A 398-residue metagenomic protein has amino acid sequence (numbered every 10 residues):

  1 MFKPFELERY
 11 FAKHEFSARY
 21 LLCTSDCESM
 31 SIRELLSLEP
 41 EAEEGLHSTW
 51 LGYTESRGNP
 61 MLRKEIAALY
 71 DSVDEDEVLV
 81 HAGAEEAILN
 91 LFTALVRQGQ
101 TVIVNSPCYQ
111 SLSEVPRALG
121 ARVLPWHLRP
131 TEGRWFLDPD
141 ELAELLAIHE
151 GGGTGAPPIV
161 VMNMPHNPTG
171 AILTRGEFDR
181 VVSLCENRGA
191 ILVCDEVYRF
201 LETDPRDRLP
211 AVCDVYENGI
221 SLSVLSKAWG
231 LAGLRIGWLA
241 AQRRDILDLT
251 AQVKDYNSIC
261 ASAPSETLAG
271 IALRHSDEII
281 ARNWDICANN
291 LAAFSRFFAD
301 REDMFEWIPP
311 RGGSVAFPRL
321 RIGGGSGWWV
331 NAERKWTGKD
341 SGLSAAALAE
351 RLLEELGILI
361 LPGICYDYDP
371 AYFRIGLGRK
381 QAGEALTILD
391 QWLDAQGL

Functional and structural regions predicted by a protein language model:
M1-G83, N90, R274-H275, Q396-L398: N-terminal small-domain helix-loop-helix segment of the aminotransferase-like
L22-S25, I66, V78, V102 (+13 more regions): Generic structural signal for small/hydrophobic residues in well-ordered secondary structure, especially within
S72, E333, S341-G342, A347 (+2 more regions): PLP-dependent enzyme catalytic core of the Aspartate aminotransferase-like
A94-P116, A143: Conserved PLP-anchoring active-site segment centered on the Schiff-base-forming lysine
L119, N187-R188, R301, L356 (+1 more regions): Helix C-cap/helix->beta junction micro-motif
P130-D207: Active-site phosphate-binding strand-loop segment of PLP-dependent enzymes
D214-A288, A292-D300: Conserved core segment of the aminotransferase class I/II
G270, I286-S295, E306-W336, Y366-A371: Conserved glycine-rich beta-strand-loop-beta hairpin in the small C-terminal domain of fold type I
